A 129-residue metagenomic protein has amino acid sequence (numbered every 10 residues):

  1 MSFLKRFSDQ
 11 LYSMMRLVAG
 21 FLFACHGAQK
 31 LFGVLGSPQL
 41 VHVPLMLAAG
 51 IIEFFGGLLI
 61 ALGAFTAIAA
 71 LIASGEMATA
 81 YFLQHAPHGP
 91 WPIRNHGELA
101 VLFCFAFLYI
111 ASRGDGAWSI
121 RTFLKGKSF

Functional and structural regions predicted by a protein language model:
M1-F32, M46-I51, F55, L62-F129: Extended, low-polarity transmembrane helix blocks
P38-A48: Structural signature of hydrophobic alpha-helical transmembrane segments
